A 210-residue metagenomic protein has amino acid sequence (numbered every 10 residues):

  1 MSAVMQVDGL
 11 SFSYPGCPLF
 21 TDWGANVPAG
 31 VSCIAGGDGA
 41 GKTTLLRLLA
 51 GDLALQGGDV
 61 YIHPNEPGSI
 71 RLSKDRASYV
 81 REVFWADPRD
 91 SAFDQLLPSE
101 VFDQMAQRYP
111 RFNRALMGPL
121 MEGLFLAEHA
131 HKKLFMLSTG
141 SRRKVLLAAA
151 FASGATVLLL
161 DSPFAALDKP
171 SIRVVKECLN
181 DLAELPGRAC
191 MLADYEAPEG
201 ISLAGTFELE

Functional and structural regions predicted by a protein language model:
M1-A29: A short, flexible loop at the N-terminus of ABC-type nucleotide-binding domains that lies
A50: Helix-to-loop junction immediately C-terminal to a conserved catalytic motif
L55-Y79: Conserved ABC transporter NBD signature motif
E82-R111, L116: Q-loop/switch helix immediately C-terminal to the Walker
R114-H129: Conserved ABC ATPase "signature" region
L147: Hydrophobic anchor residue at the start of the ABC signature
D161, L167-D168, I172: ABC-family nucleotide-binding domains
